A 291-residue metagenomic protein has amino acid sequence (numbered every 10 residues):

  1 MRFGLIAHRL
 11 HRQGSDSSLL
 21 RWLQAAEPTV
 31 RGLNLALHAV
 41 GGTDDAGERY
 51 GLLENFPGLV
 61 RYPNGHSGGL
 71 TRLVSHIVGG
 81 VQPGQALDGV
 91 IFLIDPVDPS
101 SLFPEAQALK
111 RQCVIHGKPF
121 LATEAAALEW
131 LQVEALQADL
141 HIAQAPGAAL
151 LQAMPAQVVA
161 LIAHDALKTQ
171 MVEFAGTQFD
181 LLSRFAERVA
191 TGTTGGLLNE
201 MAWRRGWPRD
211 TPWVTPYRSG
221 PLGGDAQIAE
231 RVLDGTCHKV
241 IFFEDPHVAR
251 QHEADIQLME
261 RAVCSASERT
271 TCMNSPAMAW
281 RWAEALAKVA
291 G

Functional and structural regions predicted by a protein language model:
M1-A36, P155-A186: N-terminal phosphate-binding or glycine-rich loops at protein starts, especially the Walker A/P-loop of NTPases
L5, H38-V40, R61-N64, F92 (+4 more regions): General beta-strand structural signal in soluble alpha/beta enzymes
L19-P28, L53-E54, A106-A108, F174-L181 (+2 more regions): Short, solvent-exposed amphipathic alpha-helical segments in soluble enzyme and RNA/protein-processing domains
L33-G47, F185-L198: Short internal beta-strands
G51-S75, E200-I228: Active-site rim loops that border cofactor/substrate pockets in soluble metabolic enzymes
G68-L109, L222-E260: Mid-chain, well-packed structural core segment of small domains
A106-W130, L258-W282: Short, acidic/small-residue loops that bind anionic groups at enzyme active sites
T123-A148, S275-G291: Short, glycine-/small-residue-rich phosphate/pyrophosphate-handling segment
